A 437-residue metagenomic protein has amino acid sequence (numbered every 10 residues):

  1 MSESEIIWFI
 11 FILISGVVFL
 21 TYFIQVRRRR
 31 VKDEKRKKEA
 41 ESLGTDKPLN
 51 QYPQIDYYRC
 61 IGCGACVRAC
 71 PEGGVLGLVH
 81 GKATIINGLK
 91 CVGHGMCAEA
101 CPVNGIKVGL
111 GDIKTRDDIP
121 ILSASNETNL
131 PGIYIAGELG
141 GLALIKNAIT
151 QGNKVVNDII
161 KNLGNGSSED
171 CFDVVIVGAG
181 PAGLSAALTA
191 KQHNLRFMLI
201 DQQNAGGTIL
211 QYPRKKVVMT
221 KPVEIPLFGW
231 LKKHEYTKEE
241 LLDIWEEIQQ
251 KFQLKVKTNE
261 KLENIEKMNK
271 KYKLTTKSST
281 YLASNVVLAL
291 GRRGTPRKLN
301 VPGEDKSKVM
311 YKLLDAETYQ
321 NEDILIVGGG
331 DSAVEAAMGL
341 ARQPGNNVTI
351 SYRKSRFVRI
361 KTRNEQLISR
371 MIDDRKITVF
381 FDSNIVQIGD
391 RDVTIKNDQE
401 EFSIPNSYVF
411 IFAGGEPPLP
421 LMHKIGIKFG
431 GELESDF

Functional and structural regions predicted by a protein language model:
M1-R59, C63-R68, L78: Non-ligating segments of multi-cofactor redox enzymes
E39-G62, V75-G93, I113-A124, L139-G140 (+2 more regions): Ferredoxin-like iron-sulfur electron-transfer modules
D46-K47, K215-P222, W230, E235-A283 (+2 more regions): A Rossmann-like FAD-binding core segment of flavoenzymes
A65-K82, M96-I113: Iron-sulfur cluster-binding cysteine motifs and their immediate structural context in ferredoxin-like electron-transfer
V67-A69, I113-Y134, R214, F437: FAD-binding beta-loop-beta segment adjacent to the flavin cofactor pocket
G74, G105-I119, S279, V286-L313 (+1 more regions): Glycine-rich beta-alpha-beta "Rossmann" dinucleotide-binding loop(s) and their flanking helix/strand
L89-V108, A124-L139: Short Fe-S-cluster ligation motifs
S125-Q202, K312-F357, P420-K424, E434: Rossmann-like dinucleotide/flavin-binding elements
